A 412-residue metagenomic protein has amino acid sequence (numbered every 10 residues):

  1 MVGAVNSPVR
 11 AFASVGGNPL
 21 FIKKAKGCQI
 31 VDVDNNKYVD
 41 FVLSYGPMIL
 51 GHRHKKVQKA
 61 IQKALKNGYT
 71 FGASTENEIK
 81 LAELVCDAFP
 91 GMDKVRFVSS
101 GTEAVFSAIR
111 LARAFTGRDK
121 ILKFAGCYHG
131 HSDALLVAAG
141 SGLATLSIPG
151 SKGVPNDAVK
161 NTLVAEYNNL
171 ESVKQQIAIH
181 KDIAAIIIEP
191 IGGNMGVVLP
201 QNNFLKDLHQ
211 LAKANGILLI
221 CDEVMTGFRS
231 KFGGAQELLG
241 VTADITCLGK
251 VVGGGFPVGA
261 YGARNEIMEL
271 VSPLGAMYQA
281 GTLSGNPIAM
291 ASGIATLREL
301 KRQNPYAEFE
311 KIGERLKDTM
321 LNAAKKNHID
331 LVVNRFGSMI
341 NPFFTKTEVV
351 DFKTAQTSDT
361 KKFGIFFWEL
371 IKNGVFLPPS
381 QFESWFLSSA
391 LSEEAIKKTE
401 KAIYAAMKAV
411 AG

Functional and structural regions predicted by a protein language model:
M1-G412: Conserved N-terminal phosphate-binding loop of PLP-dependent enzymes in the Aspartate aminotransferase
